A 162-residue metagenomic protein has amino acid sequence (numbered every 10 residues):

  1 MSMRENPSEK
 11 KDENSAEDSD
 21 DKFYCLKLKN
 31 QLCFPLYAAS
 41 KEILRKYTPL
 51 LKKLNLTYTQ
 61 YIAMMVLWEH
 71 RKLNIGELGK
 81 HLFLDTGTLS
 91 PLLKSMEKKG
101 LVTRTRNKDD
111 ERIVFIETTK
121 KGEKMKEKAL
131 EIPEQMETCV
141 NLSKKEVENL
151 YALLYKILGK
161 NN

Functional and structural regions predicted by a protein language model:
M1-L54, K156: N-terminal leader segment of winged-helix/HTH proteins
F34, K41-T88: N-terminal helix-turn-helix DNA-binding core of bacterial DNA-binding proteins
A39, I43-K46, L82, M125-N141 (+2 more regions): Alpha-helical linker/hinge and terminal dimerization helices associated with HTH transcriptional regulators
K94-A152: Charged, amphipathic alpha-helical coiled-coil/dimerization segments
E148-N162: Exposed, interaction-prone assembly regions rather than primary DNA-binding/catalytic cores
